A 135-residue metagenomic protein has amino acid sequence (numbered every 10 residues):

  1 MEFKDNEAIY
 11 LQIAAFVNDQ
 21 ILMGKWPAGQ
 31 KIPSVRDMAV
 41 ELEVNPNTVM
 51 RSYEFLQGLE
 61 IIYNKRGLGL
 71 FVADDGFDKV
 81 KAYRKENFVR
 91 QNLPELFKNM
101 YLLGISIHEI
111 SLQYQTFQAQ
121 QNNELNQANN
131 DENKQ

Functional and structural regions predicted by a protein language model:
M1-K31, D37, N87, Q91-N92 (+1 more regions): Extreme N-terminal segment that seeds HTH/winged-HTH DNA-binding domains in transcriptional regulators
Y10, A14, S34, L70-E86: Short, cationic-aromatic polyanion-contact patches
K25-W26, Q30, G58-G67, F71-D74: Beta-hairpin "wing" of winged helix-turn-helix
K31-L42, L56: A short alpha-helical element within helix-turn-helix/winged-helix DNA-binding domains across DNA-binding proteins
E41, G58-I61, Q120: Residue cluster at the C-terminal edge of the helix-turn-helix DNA-binding motif
Y53, N64-R66, K134: Hydrophobic, amphipathic alpha-helical faces that serve as interaction scaffolds
